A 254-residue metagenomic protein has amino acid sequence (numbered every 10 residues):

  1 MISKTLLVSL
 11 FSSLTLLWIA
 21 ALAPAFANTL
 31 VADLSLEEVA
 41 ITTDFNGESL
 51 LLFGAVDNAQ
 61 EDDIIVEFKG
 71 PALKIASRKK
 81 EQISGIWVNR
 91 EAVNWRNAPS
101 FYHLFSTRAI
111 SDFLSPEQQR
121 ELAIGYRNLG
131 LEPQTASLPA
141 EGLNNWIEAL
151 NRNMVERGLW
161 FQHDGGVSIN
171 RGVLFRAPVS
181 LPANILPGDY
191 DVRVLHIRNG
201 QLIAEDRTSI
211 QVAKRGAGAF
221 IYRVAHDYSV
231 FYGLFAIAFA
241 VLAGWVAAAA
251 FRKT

Functional and structural regions predicted by a protein language model:
S9-A21: Bacterial N-terminal signal peptides
L22-A27: Sec/Tat signal peptide C-region and signal peptidase I cleavage site
N28-F45: N-terminal edge beta-strand
L51-D57, P178-S180: Short edge beta-strand/loop segments characteristic of extracellular beta-sandwich folds
V88-P182: Membrane-proximal low-complexity regions enriched in glycine and acidic/polar residues
S180, I203-G233: Short, aromatic-rich amphipathic segments at membrane interfaces that lie adjacent to a transmembrane helix or signal
N184-K214: Extended, hydrophilic extramembrane loops/domains of integral membrane proteins
A240-T254: Juxtamembrane interface at the cytosolic side of transmembrane helices
